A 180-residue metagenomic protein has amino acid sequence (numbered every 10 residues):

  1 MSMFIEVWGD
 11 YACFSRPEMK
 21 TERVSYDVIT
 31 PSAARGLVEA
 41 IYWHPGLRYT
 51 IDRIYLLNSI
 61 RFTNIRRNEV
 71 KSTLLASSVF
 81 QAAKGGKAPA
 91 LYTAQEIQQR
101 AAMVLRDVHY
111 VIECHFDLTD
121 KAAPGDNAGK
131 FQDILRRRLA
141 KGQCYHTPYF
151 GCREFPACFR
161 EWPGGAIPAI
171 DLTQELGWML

Functional and structural regions predicted by a protein language model:
M1-M3, P45-L47, D52, R106-I112: Structural beta-strand/beta-sheet cores of well-ordered domains, especially the beta-sheet scaffolds that support
M1-T21: N-terminal, Lys/Arg- and Ser/Thr-rich interaction peptides
V7-Y11, N58, I112-D120: Beta-strand elements of well-folded, non-transmembrane domains
C13-S15, F62, D120-A122: Residue-level signal for secondary-structure boundary sites
M19, V24-E69: Glycine/small-residue-rich interface belts in oligomeric ring/scaffold proteins and their assembly partners
N64, S77-F80: Alpha-helix boundary/capping detector
E69-K71, V79-L180: Internal, well-folded beta-alpha domain core
